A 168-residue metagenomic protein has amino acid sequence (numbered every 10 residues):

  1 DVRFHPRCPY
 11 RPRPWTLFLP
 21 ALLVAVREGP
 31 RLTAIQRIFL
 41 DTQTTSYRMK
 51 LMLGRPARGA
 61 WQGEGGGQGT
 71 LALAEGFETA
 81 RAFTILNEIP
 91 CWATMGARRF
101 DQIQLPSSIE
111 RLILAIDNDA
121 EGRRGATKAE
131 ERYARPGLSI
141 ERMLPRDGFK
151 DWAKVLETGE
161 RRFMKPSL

Functional and structural regions predicted by a protein language model:
D1-H5: Short, charged, amphipathic alpha-helices and their helix-cap/turn boundaries
P6-S107: Phosphate-handling DNA/RNA-contact segment within nucleic-acid enzymes
T45, Q68-L71, F77-L168: TOPRIM fold recognition
